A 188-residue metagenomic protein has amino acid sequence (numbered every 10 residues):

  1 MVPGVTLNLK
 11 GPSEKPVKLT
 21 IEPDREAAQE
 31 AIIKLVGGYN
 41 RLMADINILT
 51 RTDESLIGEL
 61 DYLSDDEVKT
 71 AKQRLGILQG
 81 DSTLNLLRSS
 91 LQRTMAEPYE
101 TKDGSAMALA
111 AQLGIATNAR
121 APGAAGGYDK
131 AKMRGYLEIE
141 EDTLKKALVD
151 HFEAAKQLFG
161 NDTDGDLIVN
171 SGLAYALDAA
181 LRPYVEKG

Functional and structural regions predicted by a protein language model:
M1-I46, Q73-G188: Bacterial flagellar/type III secretion structural subunits and associated motility module proteins, recognized via
L49-L63: Short, glycine/acidic-rich hinge or "gate" loops at secondary-structure transitions that mediate conformational
V68-A71: Gly/Ser/Thr-rich loop/hinge elements
